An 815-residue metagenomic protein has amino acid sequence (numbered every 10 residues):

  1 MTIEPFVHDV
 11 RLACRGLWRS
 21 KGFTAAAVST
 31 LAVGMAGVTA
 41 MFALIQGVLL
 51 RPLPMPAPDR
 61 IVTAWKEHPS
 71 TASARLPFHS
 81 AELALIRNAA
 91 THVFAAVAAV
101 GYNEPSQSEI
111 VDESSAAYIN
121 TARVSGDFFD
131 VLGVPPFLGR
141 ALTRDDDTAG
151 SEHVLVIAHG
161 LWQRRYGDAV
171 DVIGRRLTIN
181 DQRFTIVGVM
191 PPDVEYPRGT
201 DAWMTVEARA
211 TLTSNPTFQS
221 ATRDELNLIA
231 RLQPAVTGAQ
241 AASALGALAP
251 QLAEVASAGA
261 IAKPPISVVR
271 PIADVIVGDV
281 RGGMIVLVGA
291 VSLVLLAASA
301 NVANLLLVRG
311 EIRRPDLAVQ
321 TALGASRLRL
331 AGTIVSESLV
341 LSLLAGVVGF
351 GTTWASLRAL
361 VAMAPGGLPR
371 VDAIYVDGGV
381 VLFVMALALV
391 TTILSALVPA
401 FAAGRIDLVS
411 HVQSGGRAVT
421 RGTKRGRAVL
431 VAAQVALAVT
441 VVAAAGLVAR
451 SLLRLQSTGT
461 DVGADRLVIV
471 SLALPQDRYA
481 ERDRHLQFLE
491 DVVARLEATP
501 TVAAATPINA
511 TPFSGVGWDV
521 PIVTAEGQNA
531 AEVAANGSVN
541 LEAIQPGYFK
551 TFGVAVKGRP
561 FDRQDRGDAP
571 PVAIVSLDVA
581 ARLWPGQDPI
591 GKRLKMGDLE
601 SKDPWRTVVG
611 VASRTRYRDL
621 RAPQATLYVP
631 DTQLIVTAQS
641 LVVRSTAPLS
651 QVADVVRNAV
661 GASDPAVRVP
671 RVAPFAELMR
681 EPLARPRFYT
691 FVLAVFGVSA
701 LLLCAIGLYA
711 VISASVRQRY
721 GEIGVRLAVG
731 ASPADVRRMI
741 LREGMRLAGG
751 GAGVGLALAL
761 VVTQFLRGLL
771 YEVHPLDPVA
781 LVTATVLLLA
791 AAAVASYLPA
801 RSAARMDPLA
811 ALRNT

Functional and structural regions predicted by a protein language model:
M1-A25, I272-V277, L305-G332, S336 (+2 more regions): Alpha-helical transmembrane segments of integral membrane proteins
M1-A26, M55-P56, S115, G150 (+10 more regions): Membrane-helix entry/capping segments
S20-V48, P52, A297-A300, G346 (+4 more regions): Short, strongly hydrophobic transmembrane alpha-helices
M41-L44, A303, S338-H411, L447-R450 (+1 more regions): Small-residue-rich transmembrane alpha-helices
I45-I61, W65-E67, E195, D201-S214 (+11 more regions): Short juxtamembrane loops and helix-capping segments at transmembrane helix boundaries of multi-pass membrane proteins
L53-E104, R223-I229, T460-P521: Membrane-proximal extracellular/periplasmic loop immediately following the first transmembrane helix
N120-R144, H153-I285, R358, V448 (+2 more regions): Mid-to-C-terminal secondary-structure elements that act as membrane-proximal/extracytoplasmic interface segments
A298-S342, G416, I706-A748, A752 (+3 more regions): Interfacial "coupling" helices/loops that link adjacent transmembrane helices in transporter permeases
